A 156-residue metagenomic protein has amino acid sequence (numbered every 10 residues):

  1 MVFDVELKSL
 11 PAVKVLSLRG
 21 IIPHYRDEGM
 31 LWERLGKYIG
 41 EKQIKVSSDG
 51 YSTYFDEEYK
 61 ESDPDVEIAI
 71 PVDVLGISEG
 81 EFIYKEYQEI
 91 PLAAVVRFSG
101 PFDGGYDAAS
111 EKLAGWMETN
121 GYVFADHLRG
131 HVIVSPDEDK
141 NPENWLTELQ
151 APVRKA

Functional and structural regions predicted by a protein language model:
M1-A156: A solvent-exposed interaction/effector surface
